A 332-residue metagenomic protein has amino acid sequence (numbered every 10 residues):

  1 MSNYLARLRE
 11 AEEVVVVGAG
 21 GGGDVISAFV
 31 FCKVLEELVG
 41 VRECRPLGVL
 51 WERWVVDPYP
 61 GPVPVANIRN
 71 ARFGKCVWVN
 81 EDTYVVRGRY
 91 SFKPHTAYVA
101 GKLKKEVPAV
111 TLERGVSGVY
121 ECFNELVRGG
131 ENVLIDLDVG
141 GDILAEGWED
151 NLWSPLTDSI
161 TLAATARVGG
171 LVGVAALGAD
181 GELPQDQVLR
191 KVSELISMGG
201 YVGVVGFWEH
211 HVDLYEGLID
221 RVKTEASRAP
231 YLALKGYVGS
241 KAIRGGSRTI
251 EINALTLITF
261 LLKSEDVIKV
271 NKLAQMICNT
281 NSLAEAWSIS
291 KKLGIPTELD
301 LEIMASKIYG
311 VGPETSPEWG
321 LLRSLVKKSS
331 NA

Functional and structural regions predicted by a protein language model:
M1-A11: A short, basic/flexible loop-to-alpha-helix module at the beginning of a structural domain
R9-V63: N-terminal phosphate-binding or glycine-rich loops at protein starts, especially the Walker A/P-loop of NTPases
V17-G18, G48, D136-G140, G173-A176: Short beta-strand segments
C44-P108: Glycine-rich nucleotide/cofactor/substrate-binding loop typically near the N-terminus or early in the first domain
V65-G88, K191-L218: A glycine-rich helix N-cap at a beta->alpha junction
G101-T165: Internal, conserved structured core segments that host functional sites
V172-V174, G178-L189: Glycine-rich, charge-decorated loop segments at or immediately adjacent to ligand/cofactor-binding or catalytic sites
E225-A332: C-terminal accessory domains and tails appended to enzymatic cores
